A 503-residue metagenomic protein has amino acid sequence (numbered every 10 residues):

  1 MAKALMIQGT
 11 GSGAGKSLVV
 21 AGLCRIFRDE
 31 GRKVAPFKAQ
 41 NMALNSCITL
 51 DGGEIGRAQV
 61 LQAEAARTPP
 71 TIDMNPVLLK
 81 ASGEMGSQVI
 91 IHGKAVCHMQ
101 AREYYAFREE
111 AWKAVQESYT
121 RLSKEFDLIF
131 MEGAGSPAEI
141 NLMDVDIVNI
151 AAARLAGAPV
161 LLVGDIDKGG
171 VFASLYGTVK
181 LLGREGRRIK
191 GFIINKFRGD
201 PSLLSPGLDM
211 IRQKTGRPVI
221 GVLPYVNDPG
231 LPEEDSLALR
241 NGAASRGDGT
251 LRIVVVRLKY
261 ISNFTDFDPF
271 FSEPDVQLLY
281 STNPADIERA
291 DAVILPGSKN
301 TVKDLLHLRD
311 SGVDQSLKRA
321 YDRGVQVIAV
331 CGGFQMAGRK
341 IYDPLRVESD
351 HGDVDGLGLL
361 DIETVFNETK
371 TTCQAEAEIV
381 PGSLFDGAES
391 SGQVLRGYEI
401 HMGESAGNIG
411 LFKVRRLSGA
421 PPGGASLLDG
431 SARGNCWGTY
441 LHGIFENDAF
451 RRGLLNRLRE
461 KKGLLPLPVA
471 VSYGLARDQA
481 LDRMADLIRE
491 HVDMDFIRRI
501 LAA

Functional and structural regions predicted by a protein language model:
M1-R319, Q326, D343, V354 (+2 more regions): Flexible phosphate-sensing "switch/lid" loops adjacent to ATP/NTP-binding sites across phosphate-transfer
C331: Catalytic nucleophile serine of serine hydrolases, specifically the conserved "nucleophile elbow" pentapeptide
D361: Catalytic or ion-translocation cores adjacent to nucleophile or general acid/base/metal-coordination motifs in diverse
V365: Active-site core segments that coordinate phosphate-bearing ligands/cofactors across diverse enzyme families
